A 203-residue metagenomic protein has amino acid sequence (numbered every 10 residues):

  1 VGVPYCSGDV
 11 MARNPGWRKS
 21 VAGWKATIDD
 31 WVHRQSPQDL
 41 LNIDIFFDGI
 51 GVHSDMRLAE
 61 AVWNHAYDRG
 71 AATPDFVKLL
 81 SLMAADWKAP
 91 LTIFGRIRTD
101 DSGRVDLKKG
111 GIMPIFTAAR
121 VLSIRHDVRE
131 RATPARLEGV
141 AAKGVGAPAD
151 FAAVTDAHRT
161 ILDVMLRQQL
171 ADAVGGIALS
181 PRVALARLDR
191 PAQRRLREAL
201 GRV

Functional and structural regions predicted by a protein language model:
V1-V203: A nucleotide- and high-energy phosphate-metabolite-utilizing enzyme signature
